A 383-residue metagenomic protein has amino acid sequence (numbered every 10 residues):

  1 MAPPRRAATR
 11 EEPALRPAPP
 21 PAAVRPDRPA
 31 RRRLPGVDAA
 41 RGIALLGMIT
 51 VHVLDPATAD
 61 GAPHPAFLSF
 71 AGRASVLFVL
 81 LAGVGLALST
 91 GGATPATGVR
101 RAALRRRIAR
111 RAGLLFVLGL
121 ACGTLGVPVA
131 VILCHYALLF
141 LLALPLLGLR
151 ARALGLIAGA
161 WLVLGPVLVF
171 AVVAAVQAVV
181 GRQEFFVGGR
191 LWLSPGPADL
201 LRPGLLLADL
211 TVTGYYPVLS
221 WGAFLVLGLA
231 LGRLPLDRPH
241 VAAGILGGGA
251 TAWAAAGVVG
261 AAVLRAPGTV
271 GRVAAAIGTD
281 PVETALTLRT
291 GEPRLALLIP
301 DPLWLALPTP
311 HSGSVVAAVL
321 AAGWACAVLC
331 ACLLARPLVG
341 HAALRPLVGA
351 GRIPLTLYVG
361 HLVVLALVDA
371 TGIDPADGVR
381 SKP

Functional and structural regions predicted by a protein language model:
M1-P383: Alpha-helical transmembrane segments and their immediate juxtamembrane cytosolic regions
